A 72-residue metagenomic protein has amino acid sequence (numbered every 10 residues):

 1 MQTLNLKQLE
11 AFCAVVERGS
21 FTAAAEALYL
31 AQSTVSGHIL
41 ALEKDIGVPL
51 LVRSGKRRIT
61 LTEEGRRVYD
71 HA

Functional and structural regions predicted by a protein language model:
N5-Q8, Q32, G65: The N-cap/first-turn positions of alpha helices within or immediately adjacent to helix-turn-helix DNA-binding domains
Q8-V15, V68: Short alpha-helical "packing" element that flanks the helix-turn-helix/winged-helix DNA-binding module
F12, L42-E43: Conserved amphipathic alpha-helical core elements
V15-Y29: Short helix-boundary/capping micro-motifs
A27-L28, I39, I46, V68: Core residues of bacterial helix-turn-helix
E43-L61: A short LG(V/I)-centered, amphipathic sequence patch enriched for acidic residue(s) preceding the LG motif
E64-H71: Short, solvent-exposed amphipathic helices
